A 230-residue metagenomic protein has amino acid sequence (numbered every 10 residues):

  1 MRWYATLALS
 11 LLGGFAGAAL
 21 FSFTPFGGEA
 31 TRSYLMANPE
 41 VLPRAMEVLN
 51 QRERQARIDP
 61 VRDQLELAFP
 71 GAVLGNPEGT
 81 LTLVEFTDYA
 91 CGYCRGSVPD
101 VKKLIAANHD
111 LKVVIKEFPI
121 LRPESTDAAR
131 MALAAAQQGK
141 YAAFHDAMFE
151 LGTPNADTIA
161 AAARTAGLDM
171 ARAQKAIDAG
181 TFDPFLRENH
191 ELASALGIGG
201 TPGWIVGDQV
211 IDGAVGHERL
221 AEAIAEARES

Functional and structural regions predicted by a protein language model:
R2-P123, D178, P184-G200, E222 (+1 more regions): Extracytoplasmic thiol/disulfide redox context detector
P119-T201, I205-S230: Cysteine-centric redox/oxidoreductase cores and disulfide-bonded domains
